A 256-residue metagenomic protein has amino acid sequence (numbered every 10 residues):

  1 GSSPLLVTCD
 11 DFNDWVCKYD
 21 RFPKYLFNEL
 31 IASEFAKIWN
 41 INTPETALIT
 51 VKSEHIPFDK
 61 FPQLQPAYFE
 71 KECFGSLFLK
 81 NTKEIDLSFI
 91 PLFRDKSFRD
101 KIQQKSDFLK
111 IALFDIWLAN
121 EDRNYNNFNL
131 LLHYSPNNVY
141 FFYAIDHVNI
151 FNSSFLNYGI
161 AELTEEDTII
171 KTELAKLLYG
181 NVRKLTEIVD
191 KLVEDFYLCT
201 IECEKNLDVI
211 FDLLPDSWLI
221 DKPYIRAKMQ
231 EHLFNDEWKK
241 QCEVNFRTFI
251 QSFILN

Functional and structural regions predicted by a protein language model:
G1-F89, W117-N120: Conserved ATP-binding subdomain of kinase catalytic cores across diverse folds
I31-A32, N40-P44, Y68-E72, R99-Q103 (+3 more regions): Glycine-rich loops and low-complexity Gly/Arg-rich segments that provide flexible linkers or classic glycine-based
K37-I38, E45-T50, K105-K110, A161-E162 (+1 more regions): Short C-terminal domain-edge/linker segments immediately following a structured domain
E45, G75, L131, F142-A144 (+1 more regions): A structural signal for short, well-ordered beta-strand segments and their strand-loop junctions that often border
E70, K96-A112, E173-E187: A short, terminal or domain-edge coil/loop segment
I90-L156: Conserved kinase catalytic-core segment
N138-N256: C-terminal catalytic region of ATP-dependent kinase domains
